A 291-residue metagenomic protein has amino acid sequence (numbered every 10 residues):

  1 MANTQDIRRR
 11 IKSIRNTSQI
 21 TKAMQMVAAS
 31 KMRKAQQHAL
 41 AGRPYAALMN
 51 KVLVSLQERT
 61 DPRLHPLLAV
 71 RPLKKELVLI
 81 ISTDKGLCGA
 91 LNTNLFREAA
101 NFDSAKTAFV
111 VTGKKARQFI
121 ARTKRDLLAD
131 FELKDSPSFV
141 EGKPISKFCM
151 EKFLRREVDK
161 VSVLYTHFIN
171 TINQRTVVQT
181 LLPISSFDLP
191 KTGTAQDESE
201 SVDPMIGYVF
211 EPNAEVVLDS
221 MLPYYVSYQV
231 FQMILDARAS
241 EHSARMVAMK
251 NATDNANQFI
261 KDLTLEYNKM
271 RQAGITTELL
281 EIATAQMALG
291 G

Functional and structural regions predicted by a protein language model:
M1-G291: C-terminal beta-strand-loop-alpha-helix "lid" module of Rossmann-like NAD(P)-dependent dehydrogenases
